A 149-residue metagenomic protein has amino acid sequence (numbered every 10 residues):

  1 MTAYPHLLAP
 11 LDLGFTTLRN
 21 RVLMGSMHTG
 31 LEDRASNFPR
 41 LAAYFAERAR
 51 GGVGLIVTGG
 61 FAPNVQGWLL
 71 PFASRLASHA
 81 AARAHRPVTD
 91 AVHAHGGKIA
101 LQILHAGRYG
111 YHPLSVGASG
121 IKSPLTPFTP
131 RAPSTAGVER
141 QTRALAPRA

Functional and structural regions predicted by a protein language model:
M1-A149: Flavin-dependent oxidoreductase catalytic cores
